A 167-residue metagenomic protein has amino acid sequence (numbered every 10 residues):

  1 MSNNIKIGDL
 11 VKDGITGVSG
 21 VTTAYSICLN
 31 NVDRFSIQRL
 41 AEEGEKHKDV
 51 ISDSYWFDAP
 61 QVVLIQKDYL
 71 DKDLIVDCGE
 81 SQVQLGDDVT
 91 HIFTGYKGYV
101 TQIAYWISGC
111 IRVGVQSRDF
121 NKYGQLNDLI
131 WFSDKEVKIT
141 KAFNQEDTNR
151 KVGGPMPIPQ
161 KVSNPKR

Functional and structural regions predicted by a protein language model:
S2-P60, C78-G79, I92-E136, N164-R167: Basic/aromatic-rich interaction segments and small domains that mediate binding to polyanionic partners
Q61-D88, I92, Y99, A104 (+1 more regions): Long, low-complexity intrinsically disordered regions
